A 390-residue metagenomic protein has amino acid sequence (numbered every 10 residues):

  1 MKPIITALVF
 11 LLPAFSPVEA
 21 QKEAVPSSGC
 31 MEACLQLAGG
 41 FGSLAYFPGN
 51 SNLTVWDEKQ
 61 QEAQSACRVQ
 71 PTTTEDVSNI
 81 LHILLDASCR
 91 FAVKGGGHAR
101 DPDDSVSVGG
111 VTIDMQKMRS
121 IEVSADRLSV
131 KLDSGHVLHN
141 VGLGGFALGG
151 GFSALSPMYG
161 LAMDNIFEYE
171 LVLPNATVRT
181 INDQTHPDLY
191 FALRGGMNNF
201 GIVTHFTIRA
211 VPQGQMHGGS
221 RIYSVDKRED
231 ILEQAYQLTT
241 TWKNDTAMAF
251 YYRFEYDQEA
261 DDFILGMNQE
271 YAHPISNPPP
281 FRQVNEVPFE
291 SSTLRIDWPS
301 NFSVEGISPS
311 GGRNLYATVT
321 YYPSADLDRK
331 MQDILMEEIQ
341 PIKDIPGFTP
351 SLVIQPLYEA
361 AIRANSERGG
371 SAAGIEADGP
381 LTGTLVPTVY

Functional and structural regions predicted by a protein language model:
K2, F15-Y390: Soluble FAD-dependent oxygen oxidases
K2-V9: Sec-dependent signal peptide recognition, specifically the positively charged N-region followed immediately by
